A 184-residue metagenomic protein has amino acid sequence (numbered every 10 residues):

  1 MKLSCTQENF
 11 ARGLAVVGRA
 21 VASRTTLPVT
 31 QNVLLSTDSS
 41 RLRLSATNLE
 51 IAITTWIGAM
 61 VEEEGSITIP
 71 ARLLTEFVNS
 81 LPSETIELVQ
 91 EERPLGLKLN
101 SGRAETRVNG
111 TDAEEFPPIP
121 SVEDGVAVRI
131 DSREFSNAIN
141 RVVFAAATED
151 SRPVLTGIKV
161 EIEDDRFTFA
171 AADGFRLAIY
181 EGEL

Functional and structural regions predicted by a protein language model:
M1-L184: Structural preference for solvent-exposed beta-strand-turn elements and adjacent flexible terminal/loop segments within
